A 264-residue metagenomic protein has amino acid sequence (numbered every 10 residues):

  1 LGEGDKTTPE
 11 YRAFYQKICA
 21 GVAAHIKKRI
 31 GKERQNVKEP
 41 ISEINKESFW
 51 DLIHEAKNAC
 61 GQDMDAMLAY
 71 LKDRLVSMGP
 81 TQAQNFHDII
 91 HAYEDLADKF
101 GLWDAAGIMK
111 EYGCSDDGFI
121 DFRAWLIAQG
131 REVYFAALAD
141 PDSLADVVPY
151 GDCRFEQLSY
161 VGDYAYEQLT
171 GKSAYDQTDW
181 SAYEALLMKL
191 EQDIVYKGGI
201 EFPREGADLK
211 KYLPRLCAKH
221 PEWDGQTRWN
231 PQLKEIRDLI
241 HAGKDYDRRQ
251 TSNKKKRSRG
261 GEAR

Functional and structural regions predicted by a protein language model:
L1-G4: Intrinsically disordered, low-complexity regulatory segments enriched in Ser/Thr/Pro and charged residues
K6-A13, K17, G21, P40 (+8 more regions): Alpha-helix boundary/N-cap detector
Y11-Y15, G21, H25, R29 (+1 more regions): Long, solvent-exposed, polar/charged low-complexity segments
I26, I30, R34, G61-D65 (+8 more regions): Residue-level signal for secondary-structure boundary elements
I30-K99: N-terminal domain-onset segments
A69-C153: Core of folded catalytic or high-affinity ligand/protein-binding domains in predominantly eukaryotic proteins
E156-L186: Helix-rich interaction surfaces within compact, conserved domain-sized segments that mediate assembly or partner
D238-R264: Non-Sec secretion/translocation targeting segments of pathogen effectors
